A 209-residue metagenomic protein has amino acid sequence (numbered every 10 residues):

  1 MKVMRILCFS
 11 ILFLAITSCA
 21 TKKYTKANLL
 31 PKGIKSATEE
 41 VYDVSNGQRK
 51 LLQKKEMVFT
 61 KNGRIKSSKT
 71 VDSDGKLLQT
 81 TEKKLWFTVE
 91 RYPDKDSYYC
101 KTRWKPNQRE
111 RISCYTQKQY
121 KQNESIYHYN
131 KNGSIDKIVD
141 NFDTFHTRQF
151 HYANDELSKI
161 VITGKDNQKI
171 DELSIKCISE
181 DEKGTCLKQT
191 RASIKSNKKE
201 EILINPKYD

Functional and structural regions predicted by a protein language model:
M1-T25: Bacterial Sec-dependent N-terminal signal peptides
C19-D209: Buried hydrophobic residues that stabilize the cores of well-folded domains
